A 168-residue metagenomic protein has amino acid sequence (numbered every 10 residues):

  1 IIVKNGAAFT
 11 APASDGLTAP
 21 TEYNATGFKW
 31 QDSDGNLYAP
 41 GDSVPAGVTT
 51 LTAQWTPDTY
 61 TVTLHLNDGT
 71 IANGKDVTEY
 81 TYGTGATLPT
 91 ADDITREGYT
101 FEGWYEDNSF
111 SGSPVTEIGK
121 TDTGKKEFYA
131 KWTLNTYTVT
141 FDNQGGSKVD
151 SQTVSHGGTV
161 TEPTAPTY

Functional and structural regions predicted by a protein language model:
I1-Y168: Secondary-structure capping and domain/repeat boundary segments
